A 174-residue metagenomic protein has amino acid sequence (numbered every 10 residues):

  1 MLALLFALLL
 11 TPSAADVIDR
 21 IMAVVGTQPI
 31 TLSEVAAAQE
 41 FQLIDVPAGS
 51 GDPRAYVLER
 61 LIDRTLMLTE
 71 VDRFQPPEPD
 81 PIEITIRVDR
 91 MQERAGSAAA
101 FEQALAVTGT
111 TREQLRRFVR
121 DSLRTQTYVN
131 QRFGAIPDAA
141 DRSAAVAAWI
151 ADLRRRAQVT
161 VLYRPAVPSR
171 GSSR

Functional and structural regions predicted by a protein language model:
M1-T11: Bacterial N-terminal signal peptides
S13-Q126: N-terminal targeting/tethering segments
I86, E102, R124-T125, V129-R174: A C-terminal, polar beta->alpha supersecondary segment
